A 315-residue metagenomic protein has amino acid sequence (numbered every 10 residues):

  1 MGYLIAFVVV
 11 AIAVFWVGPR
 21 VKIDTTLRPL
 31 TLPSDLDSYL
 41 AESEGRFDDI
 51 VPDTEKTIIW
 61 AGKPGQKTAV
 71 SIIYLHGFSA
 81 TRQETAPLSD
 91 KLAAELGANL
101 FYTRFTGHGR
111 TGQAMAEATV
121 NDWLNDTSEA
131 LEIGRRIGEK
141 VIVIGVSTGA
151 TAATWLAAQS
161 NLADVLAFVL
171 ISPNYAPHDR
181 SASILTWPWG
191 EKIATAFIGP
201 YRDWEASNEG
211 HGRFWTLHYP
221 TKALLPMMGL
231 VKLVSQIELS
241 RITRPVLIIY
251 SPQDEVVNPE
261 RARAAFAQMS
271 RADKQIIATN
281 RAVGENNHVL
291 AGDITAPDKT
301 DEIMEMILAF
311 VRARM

Functional and structural regions predicted by a protein language model:
P52-L96, L100-F105: Short, surface-exposed "cap/lid" segments of acyl-processing enzymes
P87-L88, R244, N258-Q268: Short alpha-helix in the alpha/beta-hydrolase fold that links the catalytic acid
R110-I137: Catalytic nucleophile-loop/oxyanion-hole region of alpha/beta-hydrolase and closely related hydrolase-like folds
I144-A153: Gly/Ala-rich beta-loop-alpha elbow adjacent to hydrolase catalytic centers
V169-R180: Active-site nucleophile loop of the alpha/beta-hydrolase fold
I242, I248-Y250, D254: Short beta-strand/loop motif that positions the catalytic acidic residue of the alpha/beta-hydrolase fold
M269-L290: Catalytic histidine neighborhood in serine/cysteine hydrolases with alpha/beta-hydrolase-type architecture
E285-M315: Catalytic active-site module of serine/aspartate enzymes centered on a nucleophile-bearing elbow/loop
